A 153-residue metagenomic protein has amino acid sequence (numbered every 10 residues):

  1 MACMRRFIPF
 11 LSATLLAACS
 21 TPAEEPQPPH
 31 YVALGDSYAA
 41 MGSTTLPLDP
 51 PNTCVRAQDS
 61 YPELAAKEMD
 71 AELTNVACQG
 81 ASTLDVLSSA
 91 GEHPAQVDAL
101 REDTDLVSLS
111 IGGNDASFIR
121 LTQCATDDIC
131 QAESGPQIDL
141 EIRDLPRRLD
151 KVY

Functional and structural regions predicted by a protein language model:
M1-C3: Short, Lys/Arg-enriched N-terminal segments with co-localized hydrophobic residues within the first ~10-30 amino acids
R5-F10: Sec-dependent signal peptide recognition, specifically the positively charged N-region followed immediately by
L16-A18: C-terminal motif of bacterial Sec signal peptides marking the signal peptidase cleavage site
A23-A77: Serine-esterase "nucleophile elbow" of acetyl-processing enzymes
E24, P94-Y153: Alpha-helical cap/lid subdomain in secreted, periplasmic, or secretory-pathway luminal O-acyl-processing enzymes
S37-A40, C78-L84, G113-F118: Solvent-exposed loop/turn segments at secondary-structure junctions within structured extracellular/periplasmic domains
G42-A57, Q79-A90, T126-D128, E133: Acidic/histidine-rich helix-loop elements that form or flank divalent-metal/phosphate-binding sites at the catalytic
S60-L64, E68, E72-G91, A95-D105: Long, well-ordered early-domain segments
